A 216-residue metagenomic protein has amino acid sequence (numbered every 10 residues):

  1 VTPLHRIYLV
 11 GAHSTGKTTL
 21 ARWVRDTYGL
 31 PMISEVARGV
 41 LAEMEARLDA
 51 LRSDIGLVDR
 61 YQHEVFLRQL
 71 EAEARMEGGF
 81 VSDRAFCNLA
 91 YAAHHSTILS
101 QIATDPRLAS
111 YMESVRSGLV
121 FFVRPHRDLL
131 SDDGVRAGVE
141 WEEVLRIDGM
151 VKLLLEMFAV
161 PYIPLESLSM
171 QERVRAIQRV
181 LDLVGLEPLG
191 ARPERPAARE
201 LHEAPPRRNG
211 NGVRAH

Functional and structural regions predicted by a protein language model:
V1-L4: Phosphate-binding P-loop
L9: Hydrophobic anchor at the beta1->P-loop junction of P-loop NTPases
H13: The conserved Walker
K17: Conserved lysine of the Walker
R22, D26-R68: Conserved substrate/cofactor phosphate-moiety recognition/catalytic segment in nucleotide-dependent phosphotransferases
Y61-V115, L130: Glycine-rich phosphate-binding loop used to anchor ATP phosphates in small-molecule kinases, encompassing both
T97-S169, V174, E194: A glycine- and Lys/Arg-enriched "phosphate-lid" helix/loop adjacent to the NTP-binding pocket of small-molecule kinases
V160-P164, Q171, R175-H216: C-terminal accessory "lid"/substrate-recognition subdomains
